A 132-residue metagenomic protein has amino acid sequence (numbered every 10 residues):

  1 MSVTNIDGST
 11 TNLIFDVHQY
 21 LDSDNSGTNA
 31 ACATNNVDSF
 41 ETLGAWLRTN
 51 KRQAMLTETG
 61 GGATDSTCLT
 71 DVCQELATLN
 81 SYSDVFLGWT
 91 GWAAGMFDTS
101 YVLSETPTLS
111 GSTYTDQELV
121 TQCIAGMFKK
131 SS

Functional and structural regions predicted by a protein language model:
M1-T64, S83: Glycoside hydrolase catalytic-domain groove-lining segments
D38, G44-S132: Substrate-binding cleft of secreted/luminal carbohydrate-active enzymes
